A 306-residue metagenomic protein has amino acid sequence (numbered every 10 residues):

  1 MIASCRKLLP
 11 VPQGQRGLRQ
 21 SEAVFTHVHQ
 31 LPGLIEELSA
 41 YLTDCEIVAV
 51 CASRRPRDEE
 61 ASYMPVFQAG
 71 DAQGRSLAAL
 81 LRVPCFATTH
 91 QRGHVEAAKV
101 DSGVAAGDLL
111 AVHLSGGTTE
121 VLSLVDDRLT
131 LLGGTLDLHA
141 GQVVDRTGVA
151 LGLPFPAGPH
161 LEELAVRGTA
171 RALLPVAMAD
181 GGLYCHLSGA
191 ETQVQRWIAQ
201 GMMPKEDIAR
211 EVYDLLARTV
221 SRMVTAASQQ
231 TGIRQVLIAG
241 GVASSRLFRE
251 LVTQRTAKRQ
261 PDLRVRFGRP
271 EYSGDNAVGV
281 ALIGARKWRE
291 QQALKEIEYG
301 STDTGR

Functional and structural regions predicted by a protein language model:
M1, A106-G107, V112-S115, E120-M203 (+1 more regions): A short helix-loop
M1-A52, P56-E59: N-terminal beta-alpha supersecondary unit
L34-I35, D44-E46, R55-C85: Phosphate- and other anionic-substrate recognition elements at nucleic-acid/protein interfaces
D44-R55, T231-V242, R266: Short glycine-rich phosphate-binding loop at a beta-alpha junction
V83-L110, I283: Conserved phosphate-binding catalytic cores of ATP/NTP-utilizing and phosphoryl-transfer enzymes
H94-A97, G268-R306: Glycine-rich phosphate-binding/hydrolytic loop that grips phosphoryl groups
E163-V236, V242-A257, A285-Q291: A contiguous, well-structured pocket-lining segment that forms one wall/lid of small-molecule binding clefts in soluble
V236, T253-V280: Conserved phosphate-binding/catalytic loops in two-lobed NTP-binding clefts
